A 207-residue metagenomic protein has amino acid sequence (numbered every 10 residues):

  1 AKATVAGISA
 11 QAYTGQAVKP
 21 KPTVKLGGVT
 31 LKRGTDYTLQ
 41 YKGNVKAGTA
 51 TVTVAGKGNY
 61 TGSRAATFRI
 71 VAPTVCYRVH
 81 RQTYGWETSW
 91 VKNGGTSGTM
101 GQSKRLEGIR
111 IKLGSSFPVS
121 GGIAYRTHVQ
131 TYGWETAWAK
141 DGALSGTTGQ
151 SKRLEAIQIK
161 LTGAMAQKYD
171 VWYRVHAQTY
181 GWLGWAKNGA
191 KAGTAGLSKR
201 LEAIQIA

Functional and structural regions predicted by a protein language model:
A1, T67-T74: Short domain-boundary/entry signatures in modular proteins, especially in secreted/extracellular architectures
A1-V29: Solvent-exposed, low-complexity, repeat-rich "mucin-like" stalks and linkers
V5, T14, P22, Y37 (+5 more regions): Extracellular/surface recognition and adhesion modules
Q16, T30-K32, Y60, F117-S120 (+1 more regions): A short beta-turn/strand-edge loop motif at beta-sheet boundaries
Q16-K21, V45-V52, R105, R153-E155 (+1 more regions): Short, solvent-exposed loop/turn segments enriched in Ser/Thr/Gly
V24-L26, G58, S115, G163: Extracellular acidic, Ser/Thr/Pro-rich low-complexity tracts
V29-G62, A66: Serine/threonine-rich, repeat-prone extracellular segments and beta-strand-based repeat modules of secreted/surface
L39, V71-A207: Lectin-type carbohydrate-recognition ectodomains
